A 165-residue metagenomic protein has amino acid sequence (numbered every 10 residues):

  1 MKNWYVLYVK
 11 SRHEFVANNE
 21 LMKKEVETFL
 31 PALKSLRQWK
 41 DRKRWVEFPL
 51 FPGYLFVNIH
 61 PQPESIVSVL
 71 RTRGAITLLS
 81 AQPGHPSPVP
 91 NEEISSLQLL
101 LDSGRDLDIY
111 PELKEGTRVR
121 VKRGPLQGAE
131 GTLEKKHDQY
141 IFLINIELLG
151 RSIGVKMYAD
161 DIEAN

Functional and structural regions predicted by a protein language model:
M1-N165: Ferredoxin-like alpha/beta domains used as RNA- or RNAP-binding modules
